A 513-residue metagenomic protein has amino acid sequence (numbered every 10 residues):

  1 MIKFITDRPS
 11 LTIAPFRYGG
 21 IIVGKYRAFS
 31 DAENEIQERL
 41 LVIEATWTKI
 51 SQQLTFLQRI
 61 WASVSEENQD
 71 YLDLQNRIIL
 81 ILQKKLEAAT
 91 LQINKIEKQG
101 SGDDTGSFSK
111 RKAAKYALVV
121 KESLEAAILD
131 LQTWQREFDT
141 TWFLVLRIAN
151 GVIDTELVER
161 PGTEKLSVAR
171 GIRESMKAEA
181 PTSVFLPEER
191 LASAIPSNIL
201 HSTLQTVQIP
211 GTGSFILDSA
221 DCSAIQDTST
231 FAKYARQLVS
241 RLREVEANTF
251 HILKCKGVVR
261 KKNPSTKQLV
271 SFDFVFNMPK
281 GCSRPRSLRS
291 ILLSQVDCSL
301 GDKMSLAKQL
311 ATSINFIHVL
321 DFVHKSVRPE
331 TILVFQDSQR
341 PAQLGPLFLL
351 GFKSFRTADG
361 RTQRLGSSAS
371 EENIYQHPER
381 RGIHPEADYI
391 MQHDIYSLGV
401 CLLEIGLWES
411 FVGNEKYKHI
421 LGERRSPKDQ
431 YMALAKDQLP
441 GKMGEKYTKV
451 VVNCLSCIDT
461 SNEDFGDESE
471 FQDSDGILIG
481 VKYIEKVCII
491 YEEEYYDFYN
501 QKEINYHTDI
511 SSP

Functional and structural regions predicted by a protein language model:
M1-I78, M432-L434: N-terminal amphipathic alpha-helical segments
N34, K49, E87, L91-N263 (+3 more regions): Regulatory helix-to-disordered linker/tail regions at the edges of structured cores
L253-S305, D359-L365, S370: Conserved structural core of kinase catalytic domains
L288-V323, L333-Q336: Conserved alphaE helix
R328-R380: Activation segment/activation loop of eukaryotic-type protein kinase catalytic domains
G382-T448: Conserved C-lobe activation region of Hanks-type protein kinase-like domains
Y417, M443-V451, S461, G480-I484: Long, cytosolic, alpha-helical-rich C-terminal regions that act as interaction/scaffolding modules
L455-S469, D473: A conserved short helix/loop substructure at the end of the activation segment of eukaryotic-like protein kinase domains
